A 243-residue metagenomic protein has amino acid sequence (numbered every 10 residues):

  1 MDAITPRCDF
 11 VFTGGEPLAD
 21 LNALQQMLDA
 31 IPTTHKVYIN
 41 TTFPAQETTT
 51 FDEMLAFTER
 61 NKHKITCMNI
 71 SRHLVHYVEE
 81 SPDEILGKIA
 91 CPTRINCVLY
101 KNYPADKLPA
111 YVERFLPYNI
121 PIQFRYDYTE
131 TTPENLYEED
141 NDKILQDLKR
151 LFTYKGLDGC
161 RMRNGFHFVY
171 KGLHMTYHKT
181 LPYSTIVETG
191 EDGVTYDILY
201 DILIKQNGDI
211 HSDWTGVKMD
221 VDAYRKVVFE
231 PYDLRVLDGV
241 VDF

Functional and structural regions predicted by a protein language model:
I4-D20, T33-T50, R60-P82, P92-K101 (+1 more regions): Core AdoMet radical
L21-N22, E134: Short glycine-/acidic-enriched loop or helix-start segments at secondary-structure transitions that form or flank
N22-D29, E47-R60, E79-I85, D106-V112: Distinct, well-ordered alpha-helical segments
A45-T66, N135, V187-Y196: Intrinsically disordered, low-complexity coil segments
S71-D197, I202, Q206-N207, H211 (+1 more regions): Radical SAM enzyme [4Fe-4S]-AdoMet core and its adjacent flexible, acidic and glycine-rich loops/tails across
T215-D238: A short, polar/charged loop-to-alpha-helix boundary motif
